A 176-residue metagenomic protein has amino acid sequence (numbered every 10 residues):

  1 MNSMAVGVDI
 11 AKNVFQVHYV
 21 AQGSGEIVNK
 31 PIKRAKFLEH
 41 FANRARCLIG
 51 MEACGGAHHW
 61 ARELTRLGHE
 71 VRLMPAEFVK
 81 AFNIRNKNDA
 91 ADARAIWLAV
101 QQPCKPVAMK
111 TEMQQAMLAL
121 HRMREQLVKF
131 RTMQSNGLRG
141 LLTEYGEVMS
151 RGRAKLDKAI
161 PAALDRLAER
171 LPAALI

Functional and structural regions predicted by a protein language model:
M1-I176: A detector of single, family-specific signature residues that are central to catalytic or substrate-handling motifs
